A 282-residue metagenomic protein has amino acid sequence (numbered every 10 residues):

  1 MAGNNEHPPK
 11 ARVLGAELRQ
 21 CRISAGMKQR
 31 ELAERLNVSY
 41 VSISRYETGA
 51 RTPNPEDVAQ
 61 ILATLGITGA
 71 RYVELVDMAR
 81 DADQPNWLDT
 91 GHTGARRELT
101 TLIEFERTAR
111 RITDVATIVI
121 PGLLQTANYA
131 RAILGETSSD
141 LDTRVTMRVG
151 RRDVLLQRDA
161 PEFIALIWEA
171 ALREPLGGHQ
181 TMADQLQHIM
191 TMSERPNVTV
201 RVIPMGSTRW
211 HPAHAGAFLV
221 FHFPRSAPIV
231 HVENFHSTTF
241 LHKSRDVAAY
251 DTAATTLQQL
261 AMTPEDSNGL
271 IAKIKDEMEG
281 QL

Functional and structural regions predicted by a protein language model:
A2-Q20, S24, Q29-E34, T48-P175 (+2 more regions): Interdomain hinge/linker segments and adjacent boundary elements that couple functional modules
R35-Y40: Long, hydrophobic/aromatic-enriched structural stretches that serve as scaffold segments
H179-L282: C-terminal regulatory/effector modules of DNA-binding transcriptional regulators
